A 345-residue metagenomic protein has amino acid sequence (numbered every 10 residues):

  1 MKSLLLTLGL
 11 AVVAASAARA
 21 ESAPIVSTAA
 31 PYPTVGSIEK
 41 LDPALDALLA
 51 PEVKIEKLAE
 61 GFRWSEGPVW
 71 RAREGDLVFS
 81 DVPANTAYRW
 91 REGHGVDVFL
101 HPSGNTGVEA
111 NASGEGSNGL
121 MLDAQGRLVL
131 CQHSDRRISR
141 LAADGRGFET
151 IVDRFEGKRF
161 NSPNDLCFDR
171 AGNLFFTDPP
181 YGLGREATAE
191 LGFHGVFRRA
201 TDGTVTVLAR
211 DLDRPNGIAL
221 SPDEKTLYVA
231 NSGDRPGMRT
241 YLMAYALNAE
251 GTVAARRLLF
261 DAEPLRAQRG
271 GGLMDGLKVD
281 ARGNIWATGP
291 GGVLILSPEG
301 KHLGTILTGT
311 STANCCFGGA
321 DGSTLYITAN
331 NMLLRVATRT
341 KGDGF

Functional and structural regions predicted by a protein language model:
M1-L6: Bacterial N-terminal signal peptides that target proteins for export
T7-A15: Bacterial N-terminal signal peptides
A20-F345: Sequence-structural signature of mature extracellular/luminal beta-sheet repeat domains, prominently beta-propellers
